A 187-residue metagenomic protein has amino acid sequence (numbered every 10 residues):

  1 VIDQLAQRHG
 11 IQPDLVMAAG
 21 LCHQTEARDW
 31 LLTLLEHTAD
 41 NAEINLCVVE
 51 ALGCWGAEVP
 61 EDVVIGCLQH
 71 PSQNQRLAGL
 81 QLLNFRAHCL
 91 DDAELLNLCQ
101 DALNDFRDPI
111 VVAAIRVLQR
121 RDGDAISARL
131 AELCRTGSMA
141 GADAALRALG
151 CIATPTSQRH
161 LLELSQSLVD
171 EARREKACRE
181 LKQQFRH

Functional and structural regions predicted by a protein language model:
D3-Q4, G10-T25, T33-E36, E43-E58 (+8 more regions): Structural detector for internal amphipathic alpha-helices that build alpha-solenoid repeat scaffolds
R28, P60-E61, D92-L96, S127 (+1 more regions): Core helices of alpha-solenoid repeat scaffolds
E163-V169: TPR/TPR-like (Sel1-like) alpha-helical repeat modules
